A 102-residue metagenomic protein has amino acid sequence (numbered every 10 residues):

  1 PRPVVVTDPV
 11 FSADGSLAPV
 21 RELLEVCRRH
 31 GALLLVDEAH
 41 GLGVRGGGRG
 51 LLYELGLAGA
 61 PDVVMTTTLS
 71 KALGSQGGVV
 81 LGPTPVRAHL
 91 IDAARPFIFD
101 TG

Functional and structural regions predicted by a protein language model:
P1-V36: Active-site phosphate-binding strand-loop segment of PLP-dependent enzymes
T7-P9, V44-G48, F97: Pyridoxal 5′-phosphate
F11, H40-G41, K71: Short, glycine/acidic-enriched loop or turn micro-motifs at the edges of active sites
S16-R21, G46-G48, V80: Conserved strand-to-helix beginnings and helix N-cap segments that scaffold or border functional pockets
R45-G59: Basic, amphipathic juxtamembrane/active-site segments that coordinate anionic phosphate or diphosphate groups
L55-H89: Active-site PLP attachment segment
I91-R95: C-terminal, non-catalytic macromolecule-binding modules
